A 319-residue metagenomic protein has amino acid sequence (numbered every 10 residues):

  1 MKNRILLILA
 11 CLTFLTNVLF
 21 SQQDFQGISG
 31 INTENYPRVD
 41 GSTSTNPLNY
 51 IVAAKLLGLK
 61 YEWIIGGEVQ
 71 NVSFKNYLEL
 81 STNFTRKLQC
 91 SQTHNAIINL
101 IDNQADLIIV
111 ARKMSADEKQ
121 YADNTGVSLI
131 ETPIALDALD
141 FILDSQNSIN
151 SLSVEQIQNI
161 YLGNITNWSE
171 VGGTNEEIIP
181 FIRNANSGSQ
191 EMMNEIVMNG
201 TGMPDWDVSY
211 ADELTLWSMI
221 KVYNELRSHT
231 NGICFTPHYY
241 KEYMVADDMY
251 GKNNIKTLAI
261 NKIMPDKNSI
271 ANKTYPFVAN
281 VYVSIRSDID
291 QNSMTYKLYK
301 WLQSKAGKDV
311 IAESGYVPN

Functional and structural regions predicted by a protein language model:
M1-K2: N-terminal secretory signal peptides that target proteins for export/translocation
I5-F14: Sec-dependent N-terminal signal peptides
N17-S21: Sec/Tat signal peptide C-region and signal peptidase I cleavage site
Q22-N319: Exported/periplasmic ABC-transporter solute-binding proteins
